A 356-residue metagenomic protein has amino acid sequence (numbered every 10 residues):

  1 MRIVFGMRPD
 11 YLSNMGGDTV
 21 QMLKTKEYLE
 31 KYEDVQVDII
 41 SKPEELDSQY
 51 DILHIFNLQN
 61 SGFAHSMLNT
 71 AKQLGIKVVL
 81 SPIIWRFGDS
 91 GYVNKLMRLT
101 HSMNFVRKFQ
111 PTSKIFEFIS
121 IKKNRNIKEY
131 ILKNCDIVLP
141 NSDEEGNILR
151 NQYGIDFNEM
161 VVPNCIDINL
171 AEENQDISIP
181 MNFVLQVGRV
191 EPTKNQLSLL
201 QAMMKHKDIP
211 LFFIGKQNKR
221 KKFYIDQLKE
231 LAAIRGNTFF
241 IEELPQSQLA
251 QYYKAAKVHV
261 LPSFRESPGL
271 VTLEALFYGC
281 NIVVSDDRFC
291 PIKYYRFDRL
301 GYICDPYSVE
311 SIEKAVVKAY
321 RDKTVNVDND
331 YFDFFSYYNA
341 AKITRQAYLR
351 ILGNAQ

Functional and structural regions predicted by a protein language model:
G17, R321-Q356: A charged, aromatic-enriched C-terminal amphipathic alpha-helix characteristic of glycosyltransferases across folds
M103-V138: Membrane-proximal helix-turn-helix segments that form the acceptor-binding/catalytic region of lipid-linked
R150-N151, D156-V161, C165-M181, G353-A355: Acidic anion/phosphate-binding donor-loop and adjacent secondary structure in glycosyltransferase catalytic cores
I177-K194, L200-M204, F212-I214: Conserved donor-binding/catalytic core segment of Leloir-type glycosyltransferases
P210-N237, Q248: Short, structured helix-loop element that forms part of the nucleotide-activated donor/catalytic region
E243, Q251-A256: Short alpha-helical donor nucleotide-sugar binding micro-motif in glycosyltransferases
F264: Aromatic "clamp/platform" in nucleotide-sugar-dependent glycosyltransferases that forms part of the donor/acceptor
N281-S285: Short hydrophobic beta-strand element within catalytic cores of glycosyltransferases and related nucleotide-activated
